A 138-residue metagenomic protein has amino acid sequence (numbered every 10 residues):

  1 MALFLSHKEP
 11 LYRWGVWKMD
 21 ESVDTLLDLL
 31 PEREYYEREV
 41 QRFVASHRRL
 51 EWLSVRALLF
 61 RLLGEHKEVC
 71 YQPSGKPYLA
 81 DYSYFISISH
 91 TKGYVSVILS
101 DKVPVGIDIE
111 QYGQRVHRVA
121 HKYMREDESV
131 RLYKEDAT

Functional and structural regions predicted by a protein language model:
M1-T138: Core catalytic alpha/beta fold that binds nucleotide/phospho-ligands
